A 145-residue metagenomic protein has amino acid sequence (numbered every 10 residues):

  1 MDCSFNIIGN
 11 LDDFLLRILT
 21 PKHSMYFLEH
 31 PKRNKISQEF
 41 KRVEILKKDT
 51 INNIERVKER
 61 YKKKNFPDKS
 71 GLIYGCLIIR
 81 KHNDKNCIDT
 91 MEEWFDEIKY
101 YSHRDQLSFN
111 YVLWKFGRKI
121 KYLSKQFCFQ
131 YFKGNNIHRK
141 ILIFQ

Functional and structural regions predicted by a protein language model:
M1-Q145: Glycosyltransferase catalytic domains, chiefly GT-A lineage
